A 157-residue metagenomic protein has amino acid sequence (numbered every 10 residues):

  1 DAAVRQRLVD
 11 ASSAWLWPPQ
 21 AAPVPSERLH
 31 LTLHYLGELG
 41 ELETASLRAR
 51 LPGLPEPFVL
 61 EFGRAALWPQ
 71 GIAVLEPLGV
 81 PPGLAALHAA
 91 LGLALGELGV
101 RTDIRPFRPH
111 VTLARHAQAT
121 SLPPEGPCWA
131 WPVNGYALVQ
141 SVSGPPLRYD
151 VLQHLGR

Functional and structural regions predicted by a protein language model:
D1-R157: Histidine-dependent nucleotide/RNA phosphoesterase domain, centered on the 2H-phosphoesterase fold with its duplicated
